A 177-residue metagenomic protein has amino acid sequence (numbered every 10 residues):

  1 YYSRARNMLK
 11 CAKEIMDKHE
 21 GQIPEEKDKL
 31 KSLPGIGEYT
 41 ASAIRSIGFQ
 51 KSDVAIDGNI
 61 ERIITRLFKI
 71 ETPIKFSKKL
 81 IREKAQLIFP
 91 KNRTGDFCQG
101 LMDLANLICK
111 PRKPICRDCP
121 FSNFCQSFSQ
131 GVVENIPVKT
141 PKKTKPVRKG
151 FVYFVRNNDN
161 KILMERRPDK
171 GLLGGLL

Functional and structural regions predicted by a protein language model:
Y1-R117, F121-Q130: Catalytic cores of DNA base-excision repair glycosylases
N106-L177: Intrinsically disordered, low-complexity, charged terminal extensions of DNA damage-control enzymes
